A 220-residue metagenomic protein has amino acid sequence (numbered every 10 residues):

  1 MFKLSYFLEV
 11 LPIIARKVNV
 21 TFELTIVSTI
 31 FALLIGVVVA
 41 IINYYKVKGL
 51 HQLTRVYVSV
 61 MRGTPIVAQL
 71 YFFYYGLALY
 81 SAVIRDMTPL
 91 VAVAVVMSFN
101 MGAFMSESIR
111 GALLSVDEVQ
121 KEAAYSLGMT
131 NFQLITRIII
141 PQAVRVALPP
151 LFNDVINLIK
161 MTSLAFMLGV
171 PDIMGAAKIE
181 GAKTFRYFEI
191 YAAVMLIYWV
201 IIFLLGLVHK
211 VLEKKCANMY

Functional and structural regions predicted by a protein language model:
M1-Y220: Transmembrane alpha-helices and adjacent helix-loop boundaries
